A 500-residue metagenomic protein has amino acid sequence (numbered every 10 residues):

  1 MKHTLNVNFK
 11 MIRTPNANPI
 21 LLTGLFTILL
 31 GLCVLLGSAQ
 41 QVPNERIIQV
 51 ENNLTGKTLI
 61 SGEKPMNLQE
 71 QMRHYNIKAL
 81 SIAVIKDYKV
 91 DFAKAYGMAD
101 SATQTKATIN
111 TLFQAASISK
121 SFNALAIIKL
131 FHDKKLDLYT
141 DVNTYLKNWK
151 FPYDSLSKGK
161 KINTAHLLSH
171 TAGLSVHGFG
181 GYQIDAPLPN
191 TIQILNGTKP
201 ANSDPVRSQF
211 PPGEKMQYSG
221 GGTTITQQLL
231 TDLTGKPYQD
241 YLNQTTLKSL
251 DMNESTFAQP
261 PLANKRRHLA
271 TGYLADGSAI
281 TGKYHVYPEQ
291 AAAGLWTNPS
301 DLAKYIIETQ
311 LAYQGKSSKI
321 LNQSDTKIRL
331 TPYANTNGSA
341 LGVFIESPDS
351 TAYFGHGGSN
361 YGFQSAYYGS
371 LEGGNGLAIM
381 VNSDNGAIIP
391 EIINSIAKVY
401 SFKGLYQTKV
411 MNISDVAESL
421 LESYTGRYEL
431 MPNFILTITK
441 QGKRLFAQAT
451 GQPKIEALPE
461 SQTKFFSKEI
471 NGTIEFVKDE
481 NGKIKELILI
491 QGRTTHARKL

Functional and structural regions predicted by a protein language model:
M1-P43: Bacterial Sec-dependent N-terminal signal peptides
G37, K94, F113, S208 (+4 more regions): A broad, low-specificity signal marking well-ordered, structured residues that form hydrophobic/aromatic
S38-K94, Y182, T231-Q244, K248 (+1 more regions): Catalytic loop of the DD-peptidase/beta-lactamase superfamily, centered on the K-T-G motif and neighboring
N44-N52, L59, Y96-G220, T234-K236 (+1 more regions): Active-site-proximal loop and beta-strand segments within enzyme catalytic domains
I82-V84, Y88-K89, Q114-D137, D141-Y145 (+5 more regions): Alpha-helical scaffold elements that line and support the substrate/ligand-binding pocket of soluble hydrolases
D91-A93, W149-G159, S169, G173-G180 (+4 more regions): Secretory-pathway/luminal and periplasmic proteins that interact with or process carbohydrate-rich
D100, V176, M216, I225 (+3 more regions): Short, flexible micro-motifs
